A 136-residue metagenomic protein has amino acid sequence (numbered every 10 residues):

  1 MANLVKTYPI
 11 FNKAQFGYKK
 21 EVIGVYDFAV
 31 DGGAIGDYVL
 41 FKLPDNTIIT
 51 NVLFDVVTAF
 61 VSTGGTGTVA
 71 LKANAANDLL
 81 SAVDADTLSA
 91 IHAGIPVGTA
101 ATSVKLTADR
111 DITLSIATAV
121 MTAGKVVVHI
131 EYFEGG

Functional and structural regions predicted by a protein language model:
A2-G136: Surface-exposed, low-hydrophobicity beta-strand/loop segments enriched in small/polar/acidic residues
